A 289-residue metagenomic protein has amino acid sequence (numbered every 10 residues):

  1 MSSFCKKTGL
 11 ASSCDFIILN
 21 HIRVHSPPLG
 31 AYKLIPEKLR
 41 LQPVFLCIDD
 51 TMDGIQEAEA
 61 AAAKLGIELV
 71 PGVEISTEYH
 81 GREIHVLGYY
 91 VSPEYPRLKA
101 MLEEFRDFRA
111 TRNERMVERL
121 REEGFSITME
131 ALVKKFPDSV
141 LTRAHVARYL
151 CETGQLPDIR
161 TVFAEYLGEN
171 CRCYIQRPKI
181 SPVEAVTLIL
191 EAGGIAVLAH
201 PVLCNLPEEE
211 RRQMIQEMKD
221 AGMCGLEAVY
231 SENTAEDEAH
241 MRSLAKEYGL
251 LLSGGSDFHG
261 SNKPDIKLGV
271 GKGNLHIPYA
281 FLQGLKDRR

Functional and structural regions predicted by a protein language model:
S2-Q42, D53-P93, L102-F105, I180 (+2 more regions): Charged catalytic cores and adjacent phosphate/nucleic-acid-binding surfaces used for phosphate/nucleic-acid chemistry
V44-D49: A short beta-strand-loop structural module common to alpha/beta enzyme folds
S92, E103-E114, V140: Short, amphipathic alpha-helical segments
K99-F108, V133-F136, R172-C173: Flexible, glycine/proline-enriched loop segments at strand-loop-helix junctions that form or flank small-ligand binding
D107-K134: Conserved phosphoryl-transfer catalytic core
S139-L203: Conserved acidic, metal-coordinating active-site core of Asp-based, Mg2+-dependent phosphoryl-transfer enzymes
